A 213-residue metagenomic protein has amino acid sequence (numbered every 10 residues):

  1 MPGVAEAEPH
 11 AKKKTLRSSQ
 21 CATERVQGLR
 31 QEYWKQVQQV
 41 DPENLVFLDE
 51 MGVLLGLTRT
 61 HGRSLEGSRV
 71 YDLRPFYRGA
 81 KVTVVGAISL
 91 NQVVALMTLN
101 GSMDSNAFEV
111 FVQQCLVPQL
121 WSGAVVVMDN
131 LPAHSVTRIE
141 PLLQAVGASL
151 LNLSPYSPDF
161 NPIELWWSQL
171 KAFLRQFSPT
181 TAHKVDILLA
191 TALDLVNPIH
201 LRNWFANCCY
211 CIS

Functional and structural regions predicted by a protein language model:
M1-S213: Short functional hotspots at interaction and active-site rims
